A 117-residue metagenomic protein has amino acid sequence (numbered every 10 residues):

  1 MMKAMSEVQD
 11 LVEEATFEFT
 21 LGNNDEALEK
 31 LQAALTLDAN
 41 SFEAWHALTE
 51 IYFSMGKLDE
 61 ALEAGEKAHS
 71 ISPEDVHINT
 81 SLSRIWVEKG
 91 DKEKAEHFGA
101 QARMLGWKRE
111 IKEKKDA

Functional and structural regions predicted by a protein language model:
M1-D10, K114-D116: TPR-adjacent "capping" and linker segments in tetratricopeptide-repeat scaffold/adaptor proteins
E7, T20-K30, M55-K67, K89-Q101: Structural signature of tandem alpha-helical TPR/SEL1-like repeats, specifically the intra-repeat loop/turn
V8, F42-E43, V76-H77, E110: Helix-start (N-cap) detector for alpha-helical repeat units in TPR-like alpha-solenoids, especially tetratricopeptide
Q9-A39, E43: N-terminal first-folded block
L37, I71, M104-K108: Structural marker of alpha-solenoid helical repeat scaffolds
